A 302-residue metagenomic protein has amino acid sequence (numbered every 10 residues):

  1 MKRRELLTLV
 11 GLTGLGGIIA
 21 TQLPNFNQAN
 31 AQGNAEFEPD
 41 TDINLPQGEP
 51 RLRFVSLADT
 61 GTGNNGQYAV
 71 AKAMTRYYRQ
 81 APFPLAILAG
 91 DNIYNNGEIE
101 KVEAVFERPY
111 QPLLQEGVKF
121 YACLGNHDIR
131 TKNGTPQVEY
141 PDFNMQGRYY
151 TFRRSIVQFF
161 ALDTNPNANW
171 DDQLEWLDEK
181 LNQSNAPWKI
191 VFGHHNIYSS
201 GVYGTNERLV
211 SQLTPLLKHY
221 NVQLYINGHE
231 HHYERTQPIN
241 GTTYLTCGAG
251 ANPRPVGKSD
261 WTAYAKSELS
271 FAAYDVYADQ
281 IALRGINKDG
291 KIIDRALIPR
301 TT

Functional and structural regions predicted by a protein language model:
E5-N27: N-terminal export signals
A29-A31: Boundary at the C-terminal end of the N-terminal hydrophobic targeting segment
A35-R53, T75, P82, Y94-K189 (+3 more regions): Extended active-site neighborhood of metal-dependent phosphoesterases/phosphodiesterases
Q47-A58, T62-Q67, A73, Y78: An acidic-aromatic substrate-binding cleft motif
D59, G90-D91, G125-N126, H194 (+1 more regions): Active-site glycine-centered loops adjacent to acidic/histidine catalytic or metal-binding residues that shape
N196, S200: Active-site clefts of carbohydrate-active enzymes
L269-T302: A short C-terminal boundary segment appended to hydrolase-like catalytic domains
